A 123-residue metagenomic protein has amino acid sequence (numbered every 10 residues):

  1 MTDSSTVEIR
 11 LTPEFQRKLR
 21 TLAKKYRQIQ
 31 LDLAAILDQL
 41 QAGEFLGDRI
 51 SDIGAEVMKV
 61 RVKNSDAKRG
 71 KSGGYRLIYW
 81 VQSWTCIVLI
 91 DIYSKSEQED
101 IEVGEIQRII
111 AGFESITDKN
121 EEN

Functional and structural regions predicted by a protein language model:
M1-K71, S83-W84, S96-N123: Basic, Lys/Arg-enriched alpha-helical interface segments
S72-L77: Short, surface-exposed coil-to-beta transition loops
I78-Q82: Short conserved beta-strand segments at catalytic cores or DNA/RNA-binding microdomains of nucleic-acid binding
C86-V88: Protein kinase-like catalytic core scaffold
D91-S94: Short, histidine-centered active-site or binding-site loop motifs used for metal coordination, general acid-base
